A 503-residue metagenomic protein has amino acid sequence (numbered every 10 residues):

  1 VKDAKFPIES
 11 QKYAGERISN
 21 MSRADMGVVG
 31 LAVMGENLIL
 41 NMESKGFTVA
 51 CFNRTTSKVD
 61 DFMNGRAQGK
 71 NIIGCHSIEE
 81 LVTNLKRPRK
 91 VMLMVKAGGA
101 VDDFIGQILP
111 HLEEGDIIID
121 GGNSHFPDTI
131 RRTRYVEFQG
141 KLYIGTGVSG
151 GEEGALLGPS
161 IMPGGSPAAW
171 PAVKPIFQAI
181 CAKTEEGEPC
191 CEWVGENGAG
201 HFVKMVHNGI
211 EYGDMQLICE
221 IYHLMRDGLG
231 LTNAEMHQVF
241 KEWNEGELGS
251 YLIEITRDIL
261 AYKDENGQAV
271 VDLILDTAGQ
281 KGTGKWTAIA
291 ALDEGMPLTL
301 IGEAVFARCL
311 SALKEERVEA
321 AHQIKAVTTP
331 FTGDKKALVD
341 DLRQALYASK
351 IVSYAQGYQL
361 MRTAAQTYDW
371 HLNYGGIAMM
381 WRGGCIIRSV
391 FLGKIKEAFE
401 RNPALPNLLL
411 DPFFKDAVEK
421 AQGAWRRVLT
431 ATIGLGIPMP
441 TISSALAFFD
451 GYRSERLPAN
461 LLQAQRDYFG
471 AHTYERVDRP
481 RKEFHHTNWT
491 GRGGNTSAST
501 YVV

Functional and structural regions predicted by a protein language model:
Y13-R89, H111-G115, G151-L156: NAD(P)+-binding Rossmann beta1-loop-alpha1 motif at the extreme N-terminus of oxidoreductases
K90-Q107: Glycine/threonine-rich flexible loop motifs
V101-G106, I119, H125-H237, G246-A269 (+2 more regions): Rossmann-fold dinucleotide-binding core
H201, R226, L231, Q238 (+3 more regions): Interdomain hinge/lid region at the active-site interface of Rossmann-like NAD(P)-dependent oxidoreductases
A365-A398: Small-residue-rich helix-loop
E419, R427-V503: C-terminal amphipathic alpha-helical interaction region
